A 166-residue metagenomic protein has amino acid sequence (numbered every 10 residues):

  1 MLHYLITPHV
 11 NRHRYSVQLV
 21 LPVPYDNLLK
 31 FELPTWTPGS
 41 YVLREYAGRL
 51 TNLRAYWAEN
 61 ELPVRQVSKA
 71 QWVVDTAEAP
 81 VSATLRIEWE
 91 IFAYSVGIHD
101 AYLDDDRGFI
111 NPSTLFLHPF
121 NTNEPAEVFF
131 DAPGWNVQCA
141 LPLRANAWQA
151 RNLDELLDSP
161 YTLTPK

Functional and structural regions predicted by a protein language model:
M1-T35, F109: Early extracytoplasmic/domain-onset interaction patches
D26-W57: N-terminal, post-signal-peptide region of Sec/Tat-exported proteins
E45-N52, Y56, N60-K166: Non-catalytic architectural context of zinc metalloproteases
